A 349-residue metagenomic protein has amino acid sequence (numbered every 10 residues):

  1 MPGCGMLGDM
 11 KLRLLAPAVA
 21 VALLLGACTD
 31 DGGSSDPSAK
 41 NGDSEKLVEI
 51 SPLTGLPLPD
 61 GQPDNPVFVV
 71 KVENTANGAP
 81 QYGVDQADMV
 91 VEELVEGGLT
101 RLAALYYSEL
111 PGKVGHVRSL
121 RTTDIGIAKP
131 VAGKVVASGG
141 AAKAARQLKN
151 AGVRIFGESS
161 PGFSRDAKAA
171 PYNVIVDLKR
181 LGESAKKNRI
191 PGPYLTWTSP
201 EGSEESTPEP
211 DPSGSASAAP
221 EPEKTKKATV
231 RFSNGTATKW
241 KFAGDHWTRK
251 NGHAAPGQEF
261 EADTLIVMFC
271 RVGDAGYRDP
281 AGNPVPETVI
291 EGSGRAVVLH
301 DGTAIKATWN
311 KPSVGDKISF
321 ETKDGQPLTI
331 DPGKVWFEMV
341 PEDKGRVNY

Functional and structural regions predicted by a protein language model:
M1-A20: N-terminal export and membrane-targeting signals
P17-V21, K40, S217: Intrinsic disorder/low-complexity segments
L24-A27: C-terminal motif of bacterial Sec signal peptides marking the signal peptidase cleavage site
T29-L56: N-terminal hydrophobic targeting segments that direct proteins to the cell envelope
L47-L56, G61-A87, E96-Y349: A surface/extracellular/periplasmic glyco- and lipid-processing/surface-interacting theme
E93: Change "in soluble alpha/beta enzymes" to "in soluble alpha/beta proteins
